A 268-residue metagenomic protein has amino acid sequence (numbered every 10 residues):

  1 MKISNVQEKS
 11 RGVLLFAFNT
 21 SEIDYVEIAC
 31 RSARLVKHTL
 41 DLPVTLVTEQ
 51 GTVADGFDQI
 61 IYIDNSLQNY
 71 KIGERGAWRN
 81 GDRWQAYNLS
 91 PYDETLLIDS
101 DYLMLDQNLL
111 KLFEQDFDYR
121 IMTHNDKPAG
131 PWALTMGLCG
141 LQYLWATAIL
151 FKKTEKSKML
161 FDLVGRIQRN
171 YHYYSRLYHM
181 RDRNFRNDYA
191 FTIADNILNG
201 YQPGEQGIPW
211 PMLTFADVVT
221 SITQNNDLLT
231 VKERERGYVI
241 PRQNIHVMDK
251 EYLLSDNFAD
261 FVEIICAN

Functional and structural regions predicted by a protein language model:
M1-F16, V26, L46, D55-F57 (+3 more regions): A glycosyltransferase accessory/donor-loop signature
T20-A29: A short, glycine/small-residue-rich beta-strand->loop->alpha-helix junction that serves as a flexible
R31-L42: Short, acidic, metal-binding catalytic loop of nucleotide-sugar glycosyltransferases
L46-V53, N65-S66, M104-D106, N125-K127: Short, polar loop motifs at secondary-structure junctions
T52-S90: Active-site-proximal specificity loops/subdomain of glycosyltransferases
T95: Short aromatic/hydrophobic "clamp" motif used to bind/position activated sugar donors
D99-L103: The conserved acidic donor/metal-binding loop of glycosyltransferases
M104-C139: Conserved donor-nucleotide/metal-binding helix-loop-beta segment in metal-dependent transferases, i.e., the alpha-helix
